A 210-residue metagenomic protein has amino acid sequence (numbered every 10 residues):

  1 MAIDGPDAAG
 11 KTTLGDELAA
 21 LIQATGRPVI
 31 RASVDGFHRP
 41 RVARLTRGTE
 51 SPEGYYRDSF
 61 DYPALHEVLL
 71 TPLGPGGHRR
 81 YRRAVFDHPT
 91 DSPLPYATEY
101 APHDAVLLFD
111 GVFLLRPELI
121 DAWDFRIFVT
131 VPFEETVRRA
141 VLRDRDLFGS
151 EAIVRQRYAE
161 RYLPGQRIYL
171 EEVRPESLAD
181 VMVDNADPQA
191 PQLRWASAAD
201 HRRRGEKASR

Functional and structural regions predicted by a protein language model:
M1-I3: Hydrophobic anchor at the beta1->P-loop junction of P-loop NTPases
P6: P-loop (Walker A) phosphate-binding loop of NTP-binding proteins
K11: Conserved lysine of the Walker
L14: Hydrophobic positions on the alpha1 helix immediately C-terminal to the Walker A/P-loop
A20-I30: Post-Walker A helix-loop "phosphate-sensing" segment adjacent to the P-loop in P-loop NTPases
I30-S33, R39-S92, V106: Conserved nucleotide-sensing/catalytic segment adjacent to the nucleotide-binding pocket in NTP-handling enzymes
T90-D146: ATP-dependent NMP and nucleoside kinases share a basic, alpha-helical "lid"
D121, F125, E134, R138 (+2 more regions): NTP-dependent small-molecule kinase module
